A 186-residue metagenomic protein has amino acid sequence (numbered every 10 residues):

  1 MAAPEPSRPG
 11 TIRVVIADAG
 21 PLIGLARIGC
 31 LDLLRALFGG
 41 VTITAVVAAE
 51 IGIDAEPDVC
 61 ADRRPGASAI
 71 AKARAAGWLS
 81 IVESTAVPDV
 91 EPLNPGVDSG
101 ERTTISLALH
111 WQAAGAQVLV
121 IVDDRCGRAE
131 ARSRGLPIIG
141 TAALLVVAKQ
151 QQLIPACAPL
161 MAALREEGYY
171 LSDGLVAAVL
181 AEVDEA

Functional and structural regions predicted by a protein language model:
A2, Q117, R128-A186: Acidic, PIN/NYN-like endoribonuclease modules and their adjacent C-terminal/linker elements
A2-L119, R125, R134-L136, G174 (+1 more regions): Active-site-proximal, substrate-binding regions of enzyme catalytic domains and RNA-binding/basic surfaces
